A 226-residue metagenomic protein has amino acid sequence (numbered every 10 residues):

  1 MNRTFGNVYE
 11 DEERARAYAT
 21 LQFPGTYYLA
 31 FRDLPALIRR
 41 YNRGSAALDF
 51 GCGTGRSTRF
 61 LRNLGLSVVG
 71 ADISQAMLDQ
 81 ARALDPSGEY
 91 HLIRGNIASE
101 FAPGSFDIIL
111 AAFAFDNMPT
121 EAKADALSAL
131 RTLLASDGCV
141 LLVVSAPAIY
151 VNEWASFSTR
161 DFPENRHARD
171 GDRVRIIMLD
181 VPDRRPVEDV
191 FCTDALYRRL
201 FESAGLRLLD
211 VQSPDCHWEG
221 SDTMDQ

Functional and structural regions predicted by a protein language model:
M1-N42, R56, F60: Conserved class I S-adenosyl-L-methionine
L48, T54-S99: Class I SAM-dependent methyltransferase SAM/SAH-binding core
A98-I109: A short acidic, Gly/Pro-enriched loop at the edge of an enzyme's catalytic core that lines a small-molecule cofactor
I108-A122: A short SAM/SAH-binding and catalytic strip from SAM-dependent methyltransferases
A124-S136: A short glycine-rich, Lys/Arg-flanked "PGG" loop and its adjoining helix->strand segment in the class I
L141-G171: Conserved class I S-adenosyl-L-methionine
A155-S158, D170-E188: Short, glycine-/aromatic-enriched active-site segment of Class I SAM-dependent methyltransferases
E188-V211: Short alpha-helix
